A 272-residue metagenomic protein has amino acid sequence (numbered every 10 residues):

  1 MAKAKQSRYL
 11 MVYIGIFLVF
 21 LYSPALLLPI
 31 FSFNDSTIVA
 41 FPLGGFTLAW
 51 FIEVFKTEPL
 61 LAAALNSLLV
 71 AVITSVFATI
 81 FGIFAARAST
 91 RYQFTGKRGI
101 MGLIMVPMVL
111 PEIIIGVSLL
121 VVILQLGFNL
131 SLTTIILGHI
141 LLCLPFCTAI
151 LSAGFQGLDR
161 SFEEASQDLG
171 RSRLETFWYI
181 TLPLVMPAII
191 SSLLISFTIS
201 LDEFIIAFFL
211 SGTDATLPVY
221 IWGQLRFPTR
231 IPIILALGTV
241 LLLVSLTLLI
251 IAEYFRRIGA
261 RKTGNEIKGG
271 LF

Functional and structural regions predicted by a protein language model:
M1-Q6, V72-I104, V121, I250-R257: Transmembrane-helix boundary motif in ABC transporter permease subunits
M1-T57, A62-L65, L69, R256-F272: N-terminal, non-cleaved signal-anchor transmembrane helix
A2-Q6, S36, F51-P59, L201 (+2 more regions): Interhelical loop and adjacent transmembrane-helix boundary motif in polytopic membrane transport permeases
A2-Y13, S152-E163, Q167, R171-I180 (+1 more regions): C-terminal transmembrane helix and the adjacent membrane-cytosol boundary/short C-terminal tail of inner/organellar
R8, R91-I100, F128-L132, R173 (+2 more regions): Membrane-helix interface segments
Y13, L18-A25, G116, I140 (+3 more regions): Transmembrane alpha-helices
V39, L43, L48, K97 (+3 more regions): Membrane-interfacial helix termini and adjacent extracytoplasmic/periplasmic loops of multi-pass transporters
L61, L65, L69-F81, A85 (+7 more regions): Hydrophobic alpha-helical transmembrane segments of multipass integral membrane proteins, especially permease/channel
